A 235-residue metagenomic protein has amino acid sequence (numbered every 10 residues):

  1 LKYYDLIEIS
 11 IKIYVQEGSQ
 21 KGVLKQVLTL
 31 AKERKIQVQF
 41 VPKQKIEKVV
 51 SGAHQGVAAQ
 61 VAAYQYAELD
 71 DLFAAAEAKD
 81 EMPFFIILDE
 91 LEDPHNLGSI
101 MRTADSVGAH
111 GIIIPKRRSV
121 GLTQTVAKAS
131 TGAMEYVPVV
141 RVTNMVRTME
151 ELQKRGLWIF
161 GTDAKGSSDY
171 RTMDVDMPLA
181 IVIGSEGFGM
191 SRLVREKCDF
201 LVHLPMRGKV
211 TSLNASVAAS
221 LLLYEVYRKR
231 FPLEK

Functional and structural regions predicted by a protein language model:
L1-E77: N-terminal positively charged helical leader segments and presequences
V23, S119-T125, F188-K197: Short, glycine/polar-rich helix-capping loops at beta-to-alpha or helix-loop-helix junctions that flank or form
P42, A62, D89, P115-K116 (+5 more regions): Short beta->alpha connector loops at strand-helix junctions that form conserved, small/polar/Pro-enriched
P83-T131: Hydrophobic, well-structured mid-protein blocks that either form specific transmembrane helices
E92-S99, N144, L213-V217: Amphipathic alpha-helical repeat scaffolds
H110-S168: Histidine/lysine/aspartate-rich catalytic loop segments that bind and position anionic ligands
K128-A133, R192-K235: Structured adenosyl-cofactor binding patch, chiefly the S-adenosyl-L-methionine
F160-N214: Active-site/ligand-binding-proximal alpha/beta "capping" segment
